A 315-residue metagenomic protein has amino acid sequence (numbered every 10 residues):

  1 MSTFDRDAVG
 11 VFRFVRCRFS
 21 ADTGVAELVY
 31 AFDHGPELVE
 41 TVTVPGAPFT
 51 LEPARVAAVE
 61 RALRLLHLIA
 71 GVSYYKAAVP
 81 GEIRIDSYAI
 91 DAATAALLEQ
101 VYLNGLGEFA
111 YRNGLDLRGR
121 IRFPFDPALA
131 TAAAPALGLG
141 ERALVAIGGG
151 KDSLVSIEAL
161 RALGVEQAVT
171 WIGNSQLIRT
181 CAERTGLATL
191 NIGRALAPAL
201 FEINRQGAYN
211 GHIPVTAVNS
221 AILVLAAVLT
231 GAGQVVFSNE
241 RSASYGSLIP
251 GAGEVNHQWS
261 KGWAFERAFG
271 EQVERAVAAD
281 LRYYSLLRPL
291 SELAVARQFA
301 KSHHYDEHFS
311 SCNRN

Functional and structural regions predicted by a protein language model:
M1-A62: Short Lys/Arg-enriched alpha/beta "domain-start" segment
M1-R16, A21-L28, N113-A143, K151-N315: Nucleotide-activated chemistry modules centered on ATP-dependent adenylation/adenylyltransferase
V39-V44, I69-I83, N239, S244: Short, compositionally biased low-complexity segments
L51-A133: Low-complexity, highly charged intrinsically disordered N-terminal segments that act as targeting/localization
G148: Metallo-beta-lactamase
